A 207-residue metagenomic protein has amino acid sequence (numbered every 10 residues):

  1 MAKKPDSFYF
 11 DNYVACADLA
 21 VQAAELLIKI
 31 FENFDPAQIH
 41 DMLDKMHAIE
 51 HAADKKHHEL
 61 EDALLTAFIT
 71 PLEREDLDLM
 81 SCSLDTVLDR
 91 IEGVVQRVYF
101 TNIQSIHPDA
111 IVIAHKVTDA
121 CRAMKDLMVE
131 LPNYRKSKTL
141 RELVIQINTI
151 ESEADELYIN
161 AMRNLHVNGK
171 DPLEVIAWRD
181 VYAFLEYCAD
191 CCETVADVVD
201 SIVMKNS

Functional and structural regions predicted by a protein language model:
M1-S207: Cytosolic, long alpha-helical scaffolding segments
